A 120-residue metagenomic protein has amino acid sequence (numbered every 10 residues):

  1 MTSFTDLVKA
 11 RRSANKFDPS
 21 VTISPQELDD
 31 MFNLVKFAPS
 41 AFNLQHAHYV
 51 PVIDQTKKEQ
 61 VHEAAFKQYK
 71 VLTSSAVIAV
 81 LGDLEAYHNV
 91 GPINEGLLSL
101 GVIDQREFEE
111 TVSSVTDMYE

Functional and structural regions predicted by a protein language model:
M1-E120: Acidic, surface-exposed loops and disordered segments
